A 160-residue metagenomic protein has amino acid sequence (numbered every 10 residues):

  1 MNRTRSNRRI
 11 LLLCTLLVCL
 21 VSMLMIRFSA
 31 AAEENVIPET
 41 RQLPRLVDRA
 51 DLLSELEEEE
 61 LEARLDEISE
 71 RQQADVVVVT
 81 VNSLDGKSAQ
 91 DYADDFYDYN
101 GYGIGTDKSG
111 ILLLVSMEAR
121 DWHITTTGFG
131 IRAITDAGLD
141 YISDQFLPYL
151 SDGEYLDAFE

Functional and structural regions predicted by a protein language model:
N2-T15: Bacterial N-terminal signal peptides that target proteins for export
L11, I26-E160: Folded, non-transmembrane soluble domains that reside on the lumenal/extracytoplasmic side of membranes
C14-M25: Bacterial N-terminal signal peptides
